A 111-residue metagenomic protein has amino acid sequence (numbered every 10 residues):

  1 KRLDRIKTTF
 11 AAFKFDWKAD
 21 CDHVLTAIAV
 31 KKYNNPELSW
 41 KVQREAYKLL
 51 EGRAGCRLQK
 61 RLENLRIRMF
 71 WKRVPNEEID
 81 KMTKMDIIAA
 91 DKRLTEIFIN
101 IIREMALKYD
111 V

Functional and structural regions predicted by a protein language model:
K1-V111: Positively charged, phosphate-engaging catalytic surfaces used for nucleic-acid and nucleotide handling
